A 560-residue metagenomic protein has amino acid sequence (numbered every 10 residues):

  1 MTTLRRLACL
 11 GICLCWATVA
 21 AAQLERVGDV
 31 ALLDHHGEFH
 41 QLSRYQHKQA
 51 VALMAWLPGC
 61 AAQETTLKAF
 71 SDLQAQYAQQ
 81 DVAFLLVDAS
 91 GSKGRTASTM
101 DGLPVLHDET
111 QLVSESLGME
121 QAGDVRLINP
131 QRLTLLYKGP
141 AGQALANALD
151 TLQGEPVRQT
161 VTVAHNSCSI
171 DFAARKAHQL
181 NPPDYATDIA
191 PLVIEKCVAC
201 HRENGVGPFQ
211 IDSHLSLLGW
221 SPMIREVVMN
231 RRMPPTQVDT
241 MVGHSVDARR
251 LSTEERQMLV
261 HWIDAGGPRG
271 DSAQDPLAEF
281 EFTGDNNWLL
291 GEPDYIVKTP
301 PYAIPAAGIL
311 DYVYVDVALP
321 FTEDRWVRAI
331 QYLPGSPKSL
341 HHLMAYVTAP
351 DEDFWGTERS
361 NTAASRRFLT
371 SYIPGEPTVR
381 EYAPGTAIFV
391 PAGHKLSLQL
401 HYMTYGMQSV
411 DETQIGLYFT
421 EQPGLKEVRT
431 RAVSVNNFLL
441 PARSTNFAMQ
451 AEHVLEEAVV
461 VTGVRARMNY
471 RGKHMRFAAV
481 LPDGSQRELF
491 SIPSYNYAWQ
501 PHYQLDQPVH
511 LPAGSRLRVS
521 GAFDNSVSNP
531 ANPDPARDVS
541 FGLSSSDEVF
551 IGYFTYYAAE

Functional and structural regions predicted by a protein language model:
A8-T18: Bacterial N-terminal signal peptides
G28, G102-P104, M119-R126, N230-P234: Structural micro-motif
S43-E64: Short active-site neighborhood of thiol/selenol oxidoreductases, capturing the structured segment around
A62-D101, L106-S116: Structural microenvironment flanking redox-active thiols in thiol-disulfide oxidoreductases
M100, E109-L145: Thiol/disulfide oxidoreductase modules built on the thioredoxin-like
P130, L136-N181: Thiol-/selenol-based redox modules, centered on thioredoxin-like and closely related oxidoreductase domains
T162-V317, G393-Q399: Aromatic- and Gly/Pro-enriched helix-to-coil junctions and flexible linker segments
P235, D239-S245, D275-W326, Q331-V460 (+1 more regions): Beta-strand-centric surfaces of beta-sandwich/beta-rich domains
